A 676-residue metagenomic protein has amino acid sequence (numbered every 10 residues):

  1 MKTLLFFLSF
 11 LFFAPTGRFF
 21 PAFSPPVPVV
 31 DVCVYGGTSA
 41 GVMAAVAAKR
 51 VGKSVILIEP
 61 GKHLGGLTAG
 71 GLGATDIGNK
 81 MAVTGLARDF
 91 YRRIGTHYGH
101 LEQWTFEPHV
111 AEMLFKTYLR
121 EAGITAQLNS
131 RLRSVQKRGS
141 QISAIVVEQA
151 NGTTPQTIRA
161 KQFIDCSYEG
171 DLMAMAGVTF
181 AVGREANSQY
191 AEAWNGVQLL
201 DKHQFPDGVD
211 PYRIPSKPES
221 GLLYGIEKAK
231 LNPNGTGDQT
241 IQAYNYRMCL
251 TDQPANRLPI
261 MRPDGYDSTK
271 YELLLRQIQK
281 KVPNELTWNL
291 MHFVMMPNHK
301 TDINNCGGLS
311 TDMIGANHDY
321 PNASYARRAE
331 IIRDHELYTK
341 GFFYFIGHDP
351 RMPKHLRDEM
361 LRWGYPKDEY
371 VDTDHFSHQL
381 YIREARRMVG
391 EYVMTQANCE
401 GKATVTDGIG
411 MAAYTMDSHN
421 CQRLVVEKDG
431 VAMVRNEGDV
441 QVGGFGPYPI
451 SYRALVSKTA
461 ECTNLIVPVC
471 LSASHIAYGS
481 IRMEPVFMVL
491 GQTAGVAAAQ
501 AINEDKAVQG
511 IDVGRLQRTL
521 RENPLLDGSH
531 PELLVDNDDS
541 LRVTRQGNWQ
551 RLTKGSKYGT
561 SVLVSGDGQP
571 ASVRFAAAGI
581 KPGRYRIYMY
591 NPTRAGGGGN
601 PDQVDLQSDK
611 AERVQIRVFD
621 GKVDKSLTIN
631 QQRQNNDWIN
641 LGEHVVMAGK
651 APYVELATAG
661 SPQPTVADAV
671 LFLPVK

Functional and structural regions predicted by a protein language model:
L4-V27: Bacterial Sec-dependent signal peptides at the C-terminal "C-region" and cleavage site
V27-T38: Beta1/beta-strand and adjacent pyrophosphate-binding region of the FAD-binding site in flavoprotein oxidoreductases
G41: N-terminal Rossmann-fold NAD(P) dinucleotide-binding loop
A48: Aromatic pocket-lining residues of Rossmann-like dinucleotide-binding sites
K53-S54, E59-Q141, A181, Q189-A191: Conserved N-terminal/central alpha/beta ligand/cofactor-binding core
Q136-T157: Conserved beta-strand-loop-beta-strand element in the redox core of flavoprotein oxidoreductases
N151-Q162, C166-H530: Flavin (FAD/FMN)-binding glycine-rich loop and adjacent Rossmann-like elements that form
P531-K676: Extracytoplasmic
